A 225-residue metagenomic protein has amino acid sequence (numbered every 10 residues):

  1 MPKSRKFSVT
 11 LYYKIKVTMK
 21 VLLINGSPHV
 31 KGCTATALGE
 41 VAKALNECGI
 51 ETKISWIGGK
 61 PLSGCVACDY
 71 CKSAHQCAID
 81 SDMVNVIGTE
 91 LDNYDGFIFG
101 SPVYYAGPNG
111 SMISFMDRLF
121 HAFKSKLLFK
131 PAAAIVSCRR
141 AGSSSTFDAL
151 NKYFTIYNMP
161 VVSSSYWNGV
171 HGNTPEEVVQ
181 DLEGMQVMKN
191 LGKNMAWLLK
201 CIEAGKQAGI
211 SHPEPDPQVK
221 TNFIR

Functional and structural regions predicted by a protein language model:
M1-R5: Cationic, amphipathic, low-complexity segments that mediate targeting or membrane/lipid association
K6-T18: Short, Lys/Arg-enriched N-terminal segments with co-localized hydrophobic residues within the first ~10-30 amino acids
K20-I50: N-terminal beta1-alpha1 ligand-phosphate binding loop
I24-G26, I57, V136-R139: Cofactor-binding loop segments of dinucleotide-utilizing enzymes, especially the Rossmann-like FAD- and NAD(P)+-binding
E47, P160-R225: Glycine-rich phosphate/pyrophosphate-binding loop and the adjoining helix
I50-K60: A short beta-strand-loop structural module common to alpha/beta enzyme folds
K60-D92, D216-R225: Cysteine-cluster motifs in flexible loop/terminal segments that predominantly coordinate metals
Q76-Y166: Helix-loop-strand module that forms the ligand-binding subsite of alpha/beta enzymes
